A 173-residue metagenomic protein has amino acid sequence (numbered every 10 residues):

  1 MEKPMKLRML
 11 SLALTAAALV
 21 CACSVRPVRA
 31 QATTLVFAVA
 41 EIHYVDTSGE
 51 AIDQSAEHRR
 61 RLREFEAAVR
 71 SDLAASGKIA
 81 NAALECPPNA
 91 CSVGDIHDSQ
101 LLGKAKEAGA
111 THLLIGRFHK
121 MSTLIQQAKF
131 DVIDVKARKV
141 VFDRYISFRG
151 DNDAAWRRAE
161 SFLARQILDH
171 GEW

Functional and structural regions predicted by a protein language model:
M1-L7: N-terminal secretory signal peptides that target proteins for export/translocation
A13-A22: Bacterial N-terminal signal peptides
A16-A17, V28-A30: Cleavable N-terminal signal peptides
A30-T47, A67, A75-I79, K104-E107 (+2 more regions): C-terminal/domain-edge helix-coil "capping" segments
S48-Q54: Short acidic, glycine/proline-rich loop/turn micro-motifs
S55-P87: N-terminal, post-signal-peptide region of Sec/Tat-exported proteins
A75-I115: Short, solvent-exposed, polar/charged sequence segments at loop or secondary-structure edges
